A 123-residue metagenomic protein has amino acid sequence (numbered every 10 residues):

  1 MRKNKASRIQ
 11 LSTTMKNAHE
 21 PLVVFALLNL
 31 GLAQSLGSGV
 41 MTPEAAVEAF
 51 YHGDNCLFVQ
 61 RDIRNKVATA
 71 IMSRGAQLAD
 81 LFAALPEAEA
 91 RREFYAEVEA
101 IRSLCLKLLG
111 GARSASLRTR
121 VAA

Functional and structural regions predicted by a protein language model:
M1-A123: Acidic, Ser/Pro/Thr-rich low-complexity regulatory regions and the short amphipathic helical interaction modules they
